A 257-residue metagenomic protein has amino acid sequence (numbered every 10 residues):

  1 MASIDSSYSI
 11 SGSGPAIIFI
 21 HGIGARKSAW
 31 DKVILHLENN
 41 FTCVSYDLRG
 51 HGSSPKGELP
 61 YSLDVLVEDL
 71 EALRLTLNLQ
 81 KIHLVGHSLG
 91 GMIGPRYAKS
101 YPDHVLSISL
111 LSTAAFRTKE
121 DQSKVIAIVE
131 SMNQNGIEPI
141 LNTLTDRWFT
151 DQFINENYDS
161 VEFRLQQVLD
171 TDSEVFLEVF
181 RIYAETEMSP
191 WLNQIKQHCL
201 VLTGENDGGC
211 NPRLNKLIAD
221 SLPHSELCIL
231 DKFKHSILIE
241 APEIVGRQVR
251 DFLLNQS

Functional and structural regions predicted by a protein language model:
S7-L59: Conserved HGGG/HGGXW glycine-rich cap/lid loop of the alpha/beta-hydrolase fold
K32-L35, V44-V85, R247: Active-site loop/oxyanion-hole signature of alpha/beta-hydrolase fold enzymes
G86, G90, G94: Gly/Ala-rich beta-loop-alpha elbow adjacent to hydrolase catalytic centers
P95-S100, H104-N135, P139: Flexible "cap/lid" loop of the alpha/beta hydrolase fold
K119-S123, I137-N193: Conserved alpha/beta-hydrolase catalytic His-Asp/Glu region
I195, V201-T203: Short beta-strand/loop motif that positions the catalytic acidic residue of the alpha/beta-hydrolase fold
E205-C210: Acidic catalytic loop of the alpha/beta-hydrolase fold
F233-P242, G246: Catalytic histidine-centered segment of alpha/beta-hydrolase-like enzymes
